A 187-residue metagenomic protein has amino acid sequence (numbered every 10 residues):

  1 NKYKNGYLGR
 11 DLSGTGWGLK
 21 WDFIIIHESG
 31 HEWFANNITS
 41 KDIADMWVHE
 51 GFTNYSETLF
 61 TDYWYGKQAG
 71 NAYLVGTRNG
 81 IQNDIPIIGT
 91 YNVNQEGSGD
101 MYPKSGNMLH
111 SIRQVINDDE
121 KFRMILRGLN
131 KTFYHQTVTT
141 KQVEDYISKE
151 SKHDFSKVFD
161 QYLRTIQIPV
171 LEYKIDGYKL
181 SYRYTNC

Functional and structural regions predicted by a protein language model:
Y3-K4, D42, E50-F52, Y91 (+3 more regions): Solvent-exposed, flexible loop/coil residues
Y3-N71, L126: Zinc-dependent metallopeptidase catalytic helix centered on the HExxH motif and its immediate flanking segment
L8, H27-F34, Q82-G89, N117-R123 (+1 more regions): Short amphipathic alpha-helical segments, especially helix-boundary/capping motifs
G9-S13, T90-S98, N130-K131, E144: Short beta-alpha connecting loops at secondary-structure transitions that line or flank enzyme active sites
G18-L19, A44-M46, E50-M108, F133: Acidic/His/Gly-enriched intrinsically disordered linker/tail segments that often contain short helix/coil "MoRF-like"
G18-W33, N83-Q95, I168-G177: Short secondary-structure transition/capping segments
S98-L180: Amphipathic alpha-helical substructures
Y182-C187: Short amphipathic, basic-aromatic surface patches that mediate peripheral association with negatively charged
